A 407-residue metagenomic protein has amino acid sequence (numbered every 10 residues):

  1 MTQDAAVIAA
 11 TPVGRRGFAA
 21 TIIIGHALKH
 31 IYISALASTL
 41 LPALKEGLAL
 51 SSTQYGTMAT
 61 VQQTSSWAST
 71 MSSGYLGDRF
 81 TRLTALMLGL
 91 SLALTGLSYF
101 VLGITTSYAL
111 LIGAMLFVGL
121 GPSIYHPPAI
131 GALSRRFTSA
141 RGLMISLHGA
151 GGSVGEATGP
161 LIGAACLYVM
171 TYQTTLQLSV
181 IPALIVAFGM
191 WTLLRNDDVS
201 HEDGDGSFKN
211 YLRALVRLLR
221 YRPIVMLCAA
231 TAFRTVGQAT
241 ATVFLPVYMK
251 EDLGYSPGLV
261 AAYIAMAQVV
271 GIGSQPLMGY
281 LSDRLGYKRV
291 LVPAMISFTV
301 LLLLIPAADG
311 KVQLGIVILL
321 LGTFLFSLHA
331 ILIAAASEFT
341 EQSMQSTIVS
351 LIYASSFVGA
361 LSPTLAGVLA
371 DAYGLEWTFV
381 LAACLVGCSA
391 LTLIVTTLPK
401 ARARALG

Functional and structural regions predicted by a protein language model:
T2-G14, D197-L227: Juxtamembrane intracellular "pre-TM" segments in multi-pass secondary transporters
A37-S38, P223-Q268: Extracytoplasmic gate region of multi-pass secondary transporters
L44-K45, L76-G77, I162-M170, M249-K250 (+2 more regions): Interfacial helix-cap and linker-helix signal at transmembrane-aqueous boundaries of multi-pass secondary transporters
A68-T106, S282-L285: Conserved MFS/SLC helix-loop-helix module at the cytosolic interface between two early adjacent transmembrane helices
A114-G152: Cytoplasmic helix-loop-helix junction between adjacent transmembrane helices in 12-TM secondary transporters
T175-W191, F379-I394: Symmetry-related core transmembrane helices of the 12-TM Major Facilitator Superfamily/SLC fold
S282-L332: C-terminal transmembrane helical hairpin of 12-TM major facilitator-type secondary transporters
F339-A372: A late C-terminal transmembrane helix in Major Facilitator Superfamily
